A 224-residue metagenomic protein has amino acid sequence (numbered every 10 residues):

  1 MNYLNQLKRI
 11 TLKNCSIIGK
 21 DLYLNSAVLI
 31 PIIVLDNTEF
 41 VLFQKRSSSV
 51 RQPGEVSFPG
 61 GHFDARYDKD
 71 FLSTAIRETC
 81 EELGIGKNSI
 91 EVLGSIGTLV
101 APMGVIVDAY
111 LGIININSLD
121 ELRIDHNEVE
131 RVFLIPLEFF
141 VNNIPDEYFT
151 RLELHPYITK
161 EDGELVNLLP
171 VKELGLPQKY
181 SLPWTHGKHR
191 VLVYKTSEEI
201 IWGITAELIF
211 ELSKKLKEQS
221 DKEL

Functional and structural regions predicted by a protein language model:
M1-K20: Entry/capping segment at the start of metal-dependent catalytic domains with acidic active-site entry clusters
I18-V41: Conserved N-terminal beta-strand and adjoining loop/helix that marks the start of the Nudix/MutT-like hydrolase domain
A27, E39, G54, V107-D108 (+1 more regions): Change "...and in nucleic-acid phosphodiester-cleaving endonucleases..." to "...and in nucleic-acid processing enzymes
P31-I33, K45, I113-I114: Residue-level signal for short segments within beta-strands and strand-turn junctions of well-structured beta-sheet
N37-K45, D120-R123, G203: Short, well-ordered strand-loop elements centered on a beta-strand within folded domains, enriched for acidic residues
T38-R77, G97: Conserved Nudix-box catalytic region and its N-terminal flanking loop in Nudix hydrolases and closely related
F63-I201, L208-E211, K215: Unchanged
S213-L224: C-terminal non-catalytic accessory extensions
